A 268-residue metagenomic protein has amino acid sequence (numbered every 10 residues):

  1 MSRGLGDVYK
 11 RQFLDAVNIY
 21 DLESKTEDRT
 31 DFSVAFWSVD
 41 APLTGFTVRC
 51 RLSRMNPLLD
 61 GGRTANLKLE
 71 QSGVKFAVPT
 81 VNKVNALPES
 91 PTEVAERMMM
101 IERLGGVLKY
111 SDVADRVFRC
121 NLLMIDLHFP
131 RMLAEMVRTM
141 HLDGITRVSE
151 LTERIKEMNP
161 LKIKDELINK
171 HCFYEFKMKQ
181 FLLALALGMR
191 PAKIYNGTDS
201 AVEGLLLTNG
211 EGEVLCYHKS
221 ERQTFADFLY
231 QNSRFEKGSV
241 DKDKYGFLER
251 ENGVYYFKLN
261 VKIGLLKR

Functional and structural regions predicted by a protein language model:
M1-Y9: Short, small-residue-biased leader/transition segments that mark boundaries at the very start of proteins
R11, A16-V17, V34: Mobile, glycine-rich extracellular loop/lid and propeptide segments that shape or gate substrate/ligand access
D21-T26, V34-W37: Active-site-adjacent substructure of cysteine-protease-like catalytic cores
S24, R51-G212: Acidic, metal/cofactor-coordinating or nucleic-acid-engaging core segments within structured domains
R29: GIY-YIG nuclease catalytic motif and its immediate N-terminal context
S33-G45: Active-site beta-strand-loop-beta-strand hairpin of nuclease catalytic cores that positions key catalytic residues
T47-R49: Short His-Asn-centered micro-motif
C172-R268: Extended, amphipathic alpha-helical scaffolds
